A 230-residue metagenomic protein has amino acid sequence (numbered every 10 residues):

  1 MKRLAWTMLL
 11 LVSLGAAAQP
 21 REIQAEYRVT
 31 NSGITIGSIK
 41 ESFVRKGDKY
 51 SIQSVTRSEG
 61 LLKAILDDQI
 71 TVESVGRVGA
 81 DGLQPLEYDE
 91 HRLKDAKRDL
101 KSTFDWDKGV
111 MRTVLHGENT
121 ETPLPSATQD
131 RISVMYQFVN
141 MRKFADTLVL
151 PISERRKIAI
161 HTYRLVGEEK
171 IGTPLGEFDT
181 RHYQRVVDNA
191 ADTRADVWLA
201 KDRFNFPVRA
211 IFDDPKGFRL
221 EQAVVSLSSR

Functional and structural regions predicted by a protein language model:
M1-K2, P20, D130, Q184: Short, intrinsically disordered low-complexity segments
K2-L9: Sec-dependent signal peptide recognition, specifically the positively charged N-region followed immediately by
S13-A17: N-terminal signal peptide c-region/cleavage motif recognized by signal peptidases
Q19-W106, M141-R230: Acidic, serine/threonine-rich low-complexity disordered tracts
D95-V139: Hydrophobic, well-structured mid-protein blocks that either form specific transmembrane helices
